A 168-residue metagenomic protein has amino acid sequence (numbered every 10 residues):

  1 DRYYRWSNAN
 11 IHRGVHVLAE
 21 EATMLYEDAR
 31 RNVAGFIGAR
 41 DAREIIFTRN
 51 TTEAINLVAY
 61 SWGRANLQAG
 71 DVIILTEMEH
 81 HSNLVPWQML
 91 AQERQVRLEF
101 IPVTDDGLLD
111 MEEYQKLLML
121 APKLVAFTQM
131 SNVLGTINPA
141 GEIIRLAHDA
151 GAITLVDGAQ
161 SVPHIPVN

Functional and structural regions predicted by a protein language model:
D1-N168: Pyridoxal 5′-phosphate
